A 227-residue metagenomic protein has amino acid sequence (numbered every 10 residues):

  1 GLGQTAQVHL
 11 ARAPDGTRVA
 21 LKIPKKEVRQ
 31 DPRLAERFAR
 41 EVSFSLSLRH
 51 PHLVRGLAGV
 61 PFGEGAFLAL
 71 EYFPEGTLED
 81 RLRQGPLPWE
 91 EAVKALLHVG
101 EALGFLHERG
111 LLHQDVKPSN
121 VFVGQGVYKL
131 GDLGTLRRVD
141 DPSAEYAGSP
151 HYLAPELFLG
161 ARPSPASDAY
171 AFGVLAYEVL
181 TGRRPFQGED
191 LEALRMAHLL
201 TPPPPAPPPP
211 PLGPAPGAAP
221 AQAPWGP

Functional and structural regions predicted by a protein language model:
K25-S47: AlphaC helix of the eukaryotic protein kinase fold
G59: Activation-segment/catalytic-loop signature of the eukaryotic protein kinase fold
G63-T77, R81: Conserved short submotifs of the Hanks-type protein kinase catalytic core that shape the nucleotide-binding pocket
A95-L96: Activation segment signature within eukaryotic-like protein kinase domains
G100-L111: Protein kinase catalytic-loop region centered on the HRD/HxD motif
D168: Conserved catalytic-loop aspartate of Hanks-type protein kinases
T181-P185: Structural helix C-cap motif within protein kinase domains
